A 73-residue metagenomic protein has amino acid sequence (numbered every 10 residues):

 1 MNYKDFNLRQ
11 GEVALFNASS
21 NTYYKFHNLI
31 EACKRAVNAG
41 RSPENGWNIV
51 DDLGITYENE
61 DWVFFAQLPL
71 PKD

Functional and structural regions predicted by a protein language model:
M1-T22, V50-I55, F65: Short aromatic-glycine-(Arg/Gly/Cys) micro-motifs in beta-strand/loop hairpins
M1-Y3, H27, E58, P71: Generic cytosolic/nucleocytoplasmic N-terminal low-complexity/intrinsically disordered segments
F26-E44: A short, charged, amphipathic alpha-helix used as a generic interaction element across diverse proteins
R41-D73: Short, mixed-charge low-complexity intrinsically disordered segments
